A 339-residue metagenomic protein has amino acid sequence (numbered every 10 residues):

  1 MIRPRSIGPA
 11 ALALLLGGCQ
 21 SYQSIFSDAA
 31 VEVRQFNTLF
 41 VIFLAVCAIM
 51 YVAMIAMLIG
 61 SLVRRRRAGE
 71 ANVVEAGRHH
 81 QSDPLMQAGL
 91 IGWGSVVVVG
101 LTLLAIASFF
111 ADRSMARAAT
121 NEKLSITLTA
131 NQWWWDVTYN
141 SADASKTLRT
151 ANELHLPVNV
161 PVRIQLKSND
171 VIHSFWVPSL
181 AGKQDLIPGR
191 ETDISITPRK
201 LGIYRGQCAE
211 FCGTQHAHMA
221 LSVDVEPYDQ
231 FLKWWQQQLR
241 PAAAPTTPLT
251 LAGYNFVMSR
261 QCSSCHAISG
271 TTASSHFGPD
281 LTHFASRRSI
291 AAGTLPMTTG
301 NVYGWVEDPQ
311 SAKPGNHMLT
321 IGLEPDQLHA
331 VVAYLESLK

Functional and structural regions predicted by a protein language model:
I2, L338-K339: Short, solvent-exposed mixed-charge patches
I2-M54: Hydrophobic alpha-helical segments
L14, M57, A107-F110: Transmembrane alpha-helix boundary/anchor motif
Q20-F40, L62-H276, A291-P314, L319-A333: Non-transmembrane, membrane-proximal soluble domains of secreted or membrane proteins
I49-R67: Alpha-helical transmembrane segments
